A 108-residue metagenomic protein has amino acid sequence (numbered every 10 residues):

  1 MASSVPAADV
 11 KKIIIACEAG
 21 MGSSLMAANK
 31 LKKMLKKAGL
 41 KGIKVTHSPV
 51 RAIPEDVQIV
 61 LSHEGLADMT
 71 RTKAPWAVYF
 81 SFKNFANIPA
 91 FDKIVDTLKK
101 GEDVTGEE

Functional and structural regions predicted by a protein language model:
A2-V50, V57: Conserved active-site segments centered on acidic
I13-I15, F80-E108: Ser/Thr/Gly-rich flexible loops in soluble cytosolic domains mediating phosphotransfer, phosphorylation
S24-L25, T70-T72, F91: Short glycine-/acidic-enriched loop or helix-start segments at secondary-structure transitions that form or flank
A28-L31, A74-A77, I94-D96: Short, glycine/charged-enriched secondary-structure capping and boundary segments
S48-V50, E64-D68: Short, polar loop motifs at secondary-structure junctions
I53-V57, D68-W76: Short loop/helix-cap segments at secondary-structure boundaries that form the rim of catalytic
L61: N-terminal Rossmann-like NAD(P) cofactor-binding module of classical short-chain dehydrogenase/reductase
